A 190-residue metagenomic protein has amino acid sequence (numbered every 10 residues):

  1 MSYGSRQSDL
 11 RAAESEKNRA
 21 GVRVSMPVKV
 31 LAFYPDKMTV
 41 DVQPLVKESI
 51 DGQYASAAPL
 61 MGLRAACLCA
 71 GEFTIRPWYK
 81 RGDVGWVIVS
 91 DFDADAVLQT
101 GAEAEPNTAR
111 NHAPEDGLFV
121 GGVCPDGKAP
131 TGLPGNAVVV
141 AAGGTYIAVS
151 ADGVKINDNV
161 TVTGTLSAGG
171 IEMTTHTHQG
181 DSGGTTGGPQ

Functional and structural regions predicted by a protein language model:
S2-D152: Hydrophobic packing positions characteristic of elongated beta-solenoid/beta-helix-type spike/fiber shafts
S56, R76, D158, T177-S182: N-terminal hydrophobic or amphipathic segments with adjacent small-residue motifs that include Sec signal peptides
D83, V87, T161-T163, G180 (+1 more regions): A generic signature of intrinsically disordered, low-complexity regions enriched in glycine/proline and charged/polar
V140-A141, T145-E172, H176-H178: Low-complexity, small-hydrophobic/phenylalanine-enriched stretches that adopt extended beta/coil conformations used
E172-Q190: Protruding loop/beta-arch "assembly-hinge" segments enriched in small, turn-prone residues
